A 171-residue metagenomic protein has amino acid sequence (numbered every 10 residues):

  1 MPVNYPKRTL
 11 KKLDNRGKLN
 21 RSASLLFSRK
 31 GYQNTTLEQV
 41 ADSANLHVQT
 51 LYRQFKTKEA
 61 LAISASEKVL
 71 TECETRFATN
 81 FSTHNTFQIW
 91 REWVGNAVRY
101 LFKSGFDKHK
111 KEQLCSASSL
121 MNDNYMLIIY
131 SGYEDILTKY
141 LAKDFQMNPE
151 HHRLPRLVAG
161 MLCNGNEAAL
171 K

Functional and structural regions predicted by a protein language model:
M1-K30, N34-L46: Basic, helix-initiating cap at the start of DNA-binding domains
L19, T57-A62, E72-C73: Short amphipathic alpha-helical segment with a characteristic S/N-K-E followed by hydrophobic residues
A44-F55: Short hydrophobic/aromatic patch on the recognition helix
S64, T71-K111: Hydrophobic alpha-helical connector segments
F87, R91, G95, E134-A142 (+1 more regions): An amphipathic alpha-helix signature
V98, F102, L162-L170: Short alpha-helix boundary/capping elements
S118-Q146, R153-G160, A168: Amphipathic alpha-helical packing segments from all-alpha helical-bundle domains
